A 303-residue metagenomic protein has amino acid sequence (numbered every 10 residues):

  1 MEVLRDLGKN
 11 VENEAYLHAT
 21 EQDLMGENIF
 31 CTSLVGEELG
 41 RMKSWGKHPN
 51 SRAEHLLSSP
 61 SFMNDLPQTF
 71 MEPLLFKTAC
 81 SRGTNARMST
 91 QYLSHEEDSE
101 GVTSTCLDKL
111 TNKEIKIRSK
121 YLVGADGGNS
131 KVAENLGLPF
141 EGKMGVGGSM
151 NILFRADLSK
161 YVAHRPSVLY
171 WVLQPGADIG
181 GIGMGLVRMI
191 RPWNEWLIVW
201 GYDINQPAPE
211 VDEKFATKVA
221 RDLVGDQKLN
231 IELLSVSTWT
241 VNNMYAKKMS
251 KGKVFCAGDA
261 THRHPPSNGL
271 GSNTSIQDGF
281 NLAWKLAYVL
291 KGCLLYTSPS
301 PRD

Functional and structural regions predicted by a protein language model:
E2-P73: Active-site-adjacent segment of FAD-dependent monooxygenases/related oxidoreductases
K9, K77, Y121-N243: Conserved FAD-binding catalytic core of PHBH/FMO-like flavoproteins
L66-R87: Helical element adjacent to the flavin cofactor pocket in flavoenzyme catalytic cores
M88-V102: A conserved short coil-to-beta-strand element within the FAD-binding core of flavoproteins
N112-K120: Core beta-strand elements of the Rossmann-like FAD/NAD(P) dinucleotide-binding domain in flavoenzyme oxidoreductases
T240-C256: FAD-binding beta-loop-beta segment adjacent to the flavin cofactor pocket
I276-L295: Internal hydrophobic alpha-helix adjacent to the cofactor/substrate pocket in enzyme cavities
Y296-D303: Conserved small/polar residues in nucleotide/adenosyl-binding loops
